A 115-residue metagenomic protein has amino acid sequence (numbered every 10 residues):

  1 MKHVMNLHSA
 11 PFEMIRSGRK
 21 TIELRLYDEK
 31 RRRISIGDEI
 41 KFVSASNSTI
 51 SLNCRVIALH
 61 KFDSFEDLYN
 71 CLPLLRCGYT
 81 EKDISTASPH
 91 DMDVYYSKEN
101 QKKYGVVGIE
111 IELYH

Functional and structural regions predicted by a protein language model:
M1-I36: Compositionally biased, charged N-terminal/linker segments
V4, N53-R55, G108-E110: Beta-strand secondary-structure signal
D28, E39, S44-T49: Short, charged beta-turn/beta-strand-edge "cap" motif at the junction between a beta-strand and an adjacent loop
S35-G37, T49-S51, Y104-V106: Short connector loops at helix/strand junctions that flank enzyme active sites, especially segments positioning acidic
I50-K61: Short beta-strand-centered aromatic/proline hotspots
L59-Y69: Short, solvent-exposed beta-strand-terminating loops
D67-H115: Contiguous surface segments at macromolecular interaction interfaces
